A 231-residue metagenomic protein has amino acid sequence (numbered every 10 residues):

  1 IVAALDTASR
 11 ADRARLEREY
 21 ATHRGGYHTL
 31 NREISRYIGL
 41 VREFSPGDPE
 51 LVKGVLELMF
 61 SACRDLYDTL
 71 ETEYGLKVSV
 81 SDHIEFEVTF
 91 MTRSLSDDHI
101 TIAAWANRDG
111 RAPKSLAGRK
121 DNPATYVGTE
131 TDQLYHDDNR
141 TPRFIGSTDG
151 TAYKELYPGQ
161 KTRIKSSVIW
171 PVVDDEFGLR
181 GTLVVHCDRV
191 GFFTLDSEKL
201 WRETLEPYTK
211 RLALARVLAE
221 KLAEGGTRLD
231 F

Functional and structural regions predicted by a protein language model:
A4-A104, T227-F231: Intrinsically disordered, low-complexity terminal regulatory regions
H83, R163-K165: Short solvent-exposed loop/turn micro-motifs enriched in small/polar/acidic residues
I84-V88, P113, G181: Residue-level recognition of the N-termini of beta-strands and the immediately preceding loop/turn
T92-S94, A106, D174-E176, C187-R189: Short, flexible loop/turn elements at secondary-structure junctions
T92-T162: Regulatory sensory and allosteric helical modules in signal-transduction proteins and certain transcription factors
K165-D174: A short, aliphatic-rich beta-strand micro-motif
L179-F231: Juxtadomain coupling helices with adjacent low-complexity linkers
